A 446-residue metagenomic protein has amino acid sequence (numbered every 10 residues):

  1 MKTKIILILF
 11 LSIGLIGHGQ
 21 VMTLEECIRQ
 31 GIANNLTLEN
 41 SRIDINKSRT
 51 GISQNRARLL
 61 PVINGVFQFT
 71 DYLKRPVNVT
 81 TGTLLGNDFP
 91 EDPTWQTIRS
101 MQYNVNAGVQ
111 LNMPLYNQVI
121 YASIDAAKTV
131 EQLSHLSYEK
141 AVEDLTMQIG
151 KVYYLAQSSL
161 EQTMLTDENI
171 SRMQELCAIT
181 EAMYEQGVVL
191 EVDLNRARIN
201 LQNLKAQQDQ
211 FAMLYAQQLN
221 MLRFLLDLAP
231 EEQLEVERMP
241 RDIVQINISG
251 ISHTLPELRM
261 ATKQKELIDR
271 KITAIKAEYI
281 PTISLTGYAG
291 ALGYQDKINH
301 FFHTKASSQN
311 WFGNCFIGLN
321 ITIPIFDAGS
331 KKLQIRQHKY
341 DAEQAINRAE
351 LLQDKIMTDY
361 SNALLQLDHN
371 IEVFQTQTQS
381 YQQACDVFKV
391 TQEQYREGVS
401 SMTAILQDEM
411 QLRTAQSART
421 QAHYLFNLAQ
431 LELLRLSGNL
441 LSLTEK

Functional and structural regions predicted by a protein language model:
K4-G14: Sec-dependent N-terminal signal peptides
G19-Q68, K74-R75, P230, E235-K271 (+4 more regions): Bacterial Sec-pathway N-terminal export signals of envelope proteins
N40-N55, A141, M147-M164, A182 (+5 more regions): Amphipathic alpha-helical coiled-coil segments
T50, V142-T254, Q366, N370: Periplasmic alpha-helical coiled-coil/stalk elements that build and connect Gram-negative outer-membrane
V62-L73, T81-K140, T262-K271, E278-L351: Small/polar-residue-enriched beta-strand and adjacent coil segments characteristic of outer-membrane beta-barrel
N64, L73, A418-K446: Acidic, low-complexity, intrinsically disordered peripheral segments
T70, K74-V77, T81-T83, R196 (+8 more regions): Outer-membrane beta-barrel domain signature
K128, E191-N200, R336, M402-M410: Short, charged, amphipathic alpha-helical segments
